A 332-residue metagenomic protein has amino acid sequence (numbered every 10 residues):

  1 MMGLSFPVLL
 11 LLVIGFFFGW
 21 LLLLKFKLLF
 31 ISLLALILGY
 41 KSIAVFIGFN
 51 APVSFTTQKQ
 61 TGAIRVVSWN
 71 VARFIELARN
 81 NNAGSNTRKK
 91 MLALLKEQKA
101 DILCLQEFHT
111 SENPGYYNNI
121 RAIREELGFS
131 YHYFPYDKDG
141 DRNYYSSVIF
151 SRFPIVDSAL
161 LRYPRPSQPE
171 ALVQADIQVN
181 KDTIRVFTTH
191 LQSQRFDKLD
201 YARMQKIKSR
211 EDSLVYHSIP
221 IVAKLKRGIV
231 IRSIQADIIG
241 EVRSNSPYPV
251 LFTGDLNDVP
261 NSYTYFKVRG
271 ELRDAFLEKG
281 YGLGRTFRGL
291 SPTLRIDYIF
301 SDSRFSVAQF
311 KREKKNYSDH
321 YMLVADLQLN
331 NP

Functional and structural regions predicted by a protein language model:
M1-L22, L29-L33, L160, V230-L251 (+1 more regions): Metal-dependent phosphoester-hydrolase catalytic domains
L24-I47: Internal/C-terminal transmembrane anchor helices
I43, L92, Y117-I120, S147 (+4 more regions): Extracytoplasmic/secreted envelope proteins and their assembly/folding machinery, especially bacterial periplasmic
I47-V179: Membrane-embedded segments
T57-V67, S151-D157, Q168-L214, F305 (+1 more regions): Beta-strand-turn-beta hairpins that frame and shape the catalytic cleft of phosphate-ester-processing enzymes
S68-R88, H109-E112, R195-G228: Acidic/histidine-rich helix-loop elements that form or flank divalent-metal/phosphate-binding sites at the catalytic
V71, F108, L191, D255-L256: Active-site metal-binding loops of divalent metal-dependent hydrolases
